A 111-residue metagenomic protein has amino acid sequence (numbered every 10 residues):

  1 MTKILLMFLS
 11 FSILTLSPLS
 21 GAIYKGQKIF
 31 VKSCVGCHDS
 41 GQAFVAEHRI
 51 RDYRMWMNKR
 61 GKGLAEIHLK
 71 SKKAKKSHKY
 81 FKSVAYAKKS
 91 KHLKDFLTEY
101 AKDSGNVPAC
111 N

Functional and structural regions predicted by a protein language model:
I4-L16: Sec-dependent N-terminal signal peptides
I13-I29, A43-V45: Electrostatic cytochrome c docking/interface patches
L19, G36, S40-K59: His/Cys-centered metal/cofactor-coordination and adjacent catalytic loops
I23, Q27, A46, I50 (+2 more regions): Solvent-exposed, acidic/flexible segments
F30-G41, L93: The canonical Cys-X-X-Cys-His
H38-G41, M57-L64, L97-S104: Sec/Tat-exported extracytoplasmic proteins
G61-K89: Short Fe-S-cluster ligation motifs
K79-C110: C-terminal capping alpha-helices of c-type cytochrome domains
